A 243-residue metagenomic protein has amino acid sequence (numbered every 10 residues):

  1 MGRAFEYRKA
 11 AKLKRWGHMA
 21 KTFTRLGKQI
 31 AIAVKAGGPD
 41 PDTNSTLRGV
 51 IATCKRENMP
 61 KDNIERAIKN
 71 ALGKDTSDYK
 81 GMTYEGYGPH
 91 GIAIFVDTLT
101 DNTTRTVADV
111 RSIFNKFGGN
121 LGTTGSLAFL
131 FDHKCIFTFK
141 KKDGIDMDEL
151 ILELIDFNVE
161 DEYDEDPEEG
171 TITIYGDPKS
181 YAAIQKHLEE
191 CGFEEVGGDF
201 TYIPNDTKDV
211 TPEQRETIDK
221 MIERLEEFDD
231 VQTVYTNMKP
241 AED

Functional and structural regions predicted by a protein language model:
M1-G122, L127-I136, D209: N-terminal cationic and glycine-rich segments that engage phosphates or anionic surfaces
I136-D243: Positively charged, low-complexity, intrinsically disordered RNA-binding extensions
